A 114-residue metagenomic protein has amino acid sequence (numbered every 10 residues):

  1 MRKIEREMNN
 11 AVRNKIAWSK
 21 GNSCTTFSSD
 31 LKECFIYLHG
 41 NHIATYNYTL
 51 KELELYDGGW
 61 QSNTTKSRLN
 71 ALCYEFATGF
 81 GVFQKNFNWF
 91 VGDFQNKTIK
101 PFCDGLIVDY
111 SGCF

Functional and structural regions predicted by a protein language model:
M1-F114: Terminal leader/tail segments of proteins
